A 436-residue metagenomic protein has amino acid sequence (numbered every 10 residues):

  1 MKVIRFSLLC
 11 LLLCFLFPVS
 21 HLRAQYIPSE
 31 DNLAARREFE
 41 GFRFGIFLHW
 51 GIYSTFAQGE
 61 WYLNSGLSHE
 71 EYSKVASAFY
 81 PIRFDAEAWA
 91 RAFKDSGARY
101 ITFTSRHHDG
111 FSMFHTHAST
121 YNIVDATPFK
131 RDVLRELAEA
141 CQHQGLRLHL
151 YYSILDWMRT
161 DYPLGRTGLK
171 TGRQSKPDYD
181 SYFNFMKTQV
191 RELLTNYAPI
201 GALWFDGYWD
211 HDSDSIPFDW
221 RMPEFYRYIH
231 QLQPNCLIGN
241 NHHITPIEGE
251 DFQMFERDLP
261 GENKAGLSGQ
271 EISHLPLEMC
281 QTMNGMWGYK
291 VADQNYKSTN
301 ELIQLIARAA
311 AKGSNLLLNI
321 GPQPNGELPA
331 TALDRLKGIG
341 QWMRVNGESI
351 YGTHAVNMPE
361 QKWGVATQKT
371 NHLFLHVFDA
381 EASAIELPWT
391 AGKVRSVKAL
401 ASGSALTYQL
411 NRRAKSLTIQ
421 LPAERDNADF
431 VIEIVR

Functional and structural regions predicted by a protein language model:
M1-F6, F93: Positively charged n-region of N-terminal signal peptides that target proteins for export
S7-P18: Bacterial N-terminal signal peptides
S20-A24: Sec/Tat signal peptide C-region and signal peptidase I cleavage site
Q25-R436: Mature catalytic domains of secreted/periplasmic carbohydrate-active enzymes
